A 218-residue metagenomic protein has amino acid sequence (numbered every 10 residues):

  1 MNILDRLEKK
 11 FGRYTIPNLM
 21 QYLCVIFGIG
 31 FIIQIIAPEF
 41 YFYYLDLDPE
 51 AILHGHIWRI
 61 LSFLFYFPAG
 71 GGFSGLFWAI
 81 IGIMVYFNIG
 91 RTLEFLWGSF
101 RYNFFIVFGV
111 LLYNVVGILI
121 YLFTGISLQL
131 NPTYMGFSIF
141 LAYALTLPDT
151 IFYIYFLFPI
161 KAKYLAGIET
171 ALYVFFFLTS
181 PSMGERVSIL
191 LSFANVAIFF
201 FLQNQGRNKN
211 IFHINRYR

Functional and structural regions predicted by a protein language model:
M1-R218: A detector for small-residue-rich transmembrane helices and their helix-helix packing motifs
